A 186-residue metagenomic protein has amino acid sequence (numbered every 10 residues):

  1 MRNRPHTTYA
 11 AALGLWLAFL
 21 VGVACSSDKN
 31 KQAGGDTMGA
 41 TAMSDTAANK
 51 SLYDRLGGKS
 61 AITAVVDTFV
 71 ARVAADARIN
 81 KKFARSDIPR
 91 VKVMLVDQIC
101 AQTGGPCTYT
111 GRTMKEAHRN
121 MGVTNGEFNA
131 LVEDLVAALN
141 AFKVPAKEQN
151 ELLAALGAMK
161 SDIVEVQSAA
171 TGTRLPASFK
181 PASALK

Functional and structural regions predicted by a protein language model:
R2-L13: Bacterial N-terminal signal peptides that target proteins for export
A12-G22: Bacterial N-terminal signal peptides
W16-A18, G34, S183: N-terminal leader/capping segments at the start of a protein or of a new domain
C25-G34: Bacterial lipoprotein signal-peptidase II cleavage site
G34-G35, A42-K50, T63-A75, I79-N140 (+2 more regions): Heme-based O2/NO sensor domains and their adjacent alpha-helical segments, primarily globin folds but also including
G39, A158-K186: Short terminal or interdomain "cap/linker" segment that borders an active site or interface and mediates
